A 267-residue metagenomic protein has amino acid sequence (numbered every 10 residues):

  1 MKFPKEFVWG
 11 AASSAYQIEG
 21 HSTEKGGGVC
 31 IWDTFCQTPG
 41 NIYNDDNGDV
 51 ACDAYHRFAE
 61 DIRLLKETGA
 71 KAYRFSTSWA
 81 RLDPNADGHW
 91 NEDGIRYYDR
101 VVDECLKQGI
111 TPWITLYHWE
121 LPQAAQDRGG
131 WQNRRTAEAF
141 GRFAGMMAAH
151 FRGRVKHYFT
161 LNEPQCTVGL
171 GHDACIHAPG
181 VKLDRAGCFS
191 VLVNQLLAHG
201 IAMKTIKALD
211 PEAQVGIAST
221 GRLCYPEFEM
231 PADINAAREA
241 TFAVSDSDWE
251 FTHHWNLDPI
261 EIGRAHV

Functional and structural regions predicted by a protein language model:
M1-I62, K66-K71, A80-H266: Non-catalytic scaffold segments within catalytic domains of secreted glycoside hydrolases
